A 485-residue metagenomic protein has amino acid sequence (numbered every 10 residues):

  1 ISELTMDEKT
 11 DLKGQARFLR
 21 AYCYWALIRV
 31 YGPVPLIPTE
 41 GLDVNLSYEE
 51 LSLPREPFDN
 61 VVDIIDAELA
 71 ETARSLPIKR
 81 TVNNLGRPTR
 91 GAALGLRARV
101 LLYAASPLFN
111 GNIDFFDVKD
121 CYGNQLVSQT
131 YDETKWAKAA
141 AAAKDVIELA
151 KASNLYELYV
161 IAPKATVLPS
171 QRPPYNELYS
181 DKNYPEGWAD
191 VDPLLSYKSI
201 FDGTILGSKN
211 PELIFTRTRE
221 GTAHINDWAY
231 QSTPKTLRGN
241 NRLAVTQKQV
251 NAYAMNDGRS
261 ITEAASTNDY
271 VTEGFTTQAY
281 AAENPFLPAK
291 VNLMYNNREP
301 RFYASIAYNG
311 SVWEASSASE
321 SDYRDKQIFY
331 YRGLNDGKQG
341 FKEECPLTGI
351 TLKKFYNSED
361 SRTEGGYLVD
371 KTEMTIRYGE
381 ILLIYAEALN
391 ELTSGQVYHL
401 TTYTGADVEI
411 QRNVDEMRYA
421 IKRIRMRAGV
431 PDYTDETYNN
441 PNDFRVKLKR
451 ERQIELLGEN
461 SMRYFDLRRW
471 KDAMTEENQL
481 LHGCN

Functional and structural regions predicted by a protein language model:
I1-N241, D257-N485: Acidic/polar-rich alpha-helix caps and helix-coil junctions
V250-G258: Low-complexity, flexible helical/coil segments
